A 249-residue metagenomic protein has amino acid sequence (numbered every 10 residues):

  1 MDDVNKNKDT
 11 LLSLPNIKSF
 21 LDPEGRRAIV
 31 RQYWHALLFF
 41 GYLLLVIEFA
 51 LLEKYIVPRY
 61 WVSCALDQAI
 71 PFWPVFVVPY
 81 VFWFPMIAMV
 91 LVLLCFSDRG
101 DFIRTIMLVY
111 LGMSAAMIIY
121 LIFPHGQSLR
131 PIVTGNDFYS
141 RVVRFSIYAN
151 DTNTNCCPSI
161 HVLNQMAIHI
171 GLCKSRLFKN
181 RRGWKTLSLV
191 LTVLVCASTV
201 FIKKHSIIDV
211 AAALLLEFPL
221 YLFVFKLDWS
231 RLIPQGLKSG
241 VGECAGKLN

Functional and structural regions predicted by a protein language model:
D2-A88, T134-N136, G246-N249: N-terminal transmembrane-helix/juxtamembrane module of multi-pass inner/ER membrane proteins
L43, P79-M86, I160-A167, A211-L215: Membrane-embedded alpha-helical segments of multi-pass membrane proteins, especially the transmembrane helices
V46-E48, M113-I122, V190-V200: Aromatic-anchored segments of alpha-helical transmembrane domains
L52-L66, C95-K179, G183, R231-G242 (+1 more regions): Membrane-interface loops
M86-V90, A167-G171, V190-S198: Hydrophobic, membrane-inserted alpha-helices
R130-T134, N153-C157, L194-L222: Interfacial helix-loop-helix junctions of multi-pass membrane proteins
N180-V193: Short hydrophobic alpha-helices at membrane interfaces in multi-pass membrane enzymes
S206, A212-N249: C-terminal membrane module of polytopic membrane proteins
